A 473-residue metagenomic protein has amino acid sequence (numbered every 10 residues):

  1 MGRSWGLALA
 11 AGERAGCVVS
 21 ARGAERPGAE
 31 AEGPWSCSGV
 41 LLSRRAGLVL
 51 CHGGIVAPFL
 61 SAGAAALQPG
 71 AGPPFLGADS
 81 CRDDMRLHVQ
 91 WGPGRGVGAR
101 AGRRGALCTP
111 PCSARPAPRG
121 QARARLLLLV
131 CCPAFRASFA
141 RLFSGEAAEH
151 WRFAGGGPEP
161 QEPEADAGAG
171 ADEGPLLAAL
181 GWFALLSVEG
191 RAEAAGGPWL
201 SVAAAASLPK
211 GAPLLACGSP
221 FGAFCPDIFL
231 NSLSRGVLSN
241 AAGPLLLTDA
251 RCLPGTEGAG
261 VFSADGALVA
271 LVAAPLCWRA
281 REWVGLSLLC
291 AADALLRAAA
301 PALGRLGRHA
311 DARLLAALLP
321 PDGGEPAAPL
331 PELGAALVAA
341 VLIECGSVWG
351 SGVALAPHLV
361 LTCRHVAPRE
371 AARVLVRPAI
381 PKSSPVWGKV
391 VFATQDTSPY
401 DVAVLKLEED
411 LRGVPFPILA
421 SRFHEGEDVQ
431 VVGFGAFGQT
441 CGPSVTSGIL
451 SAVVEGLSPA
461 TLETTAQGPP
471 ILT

Functional and structural regions predicted by a protein language model:
M1-L76: Conserved, well-structured beta-alpha core segment at the onset of a catalytic domain
M1-W35, L303-S347: Protease-domain processing segments flanking chymotrypsin-fold serine proteases, especially trypsin-like
A11, G16, G33, V56 (+9 more regions): Serine endopeptidase catalytic core focused on the charge-relay Asp
E25-G53, G258, V338-P357, C363 (+1 more regions): A conserved glycine-rich beta-strand in the N-terminal activation segment of trypsin-fold
C37, V202-A203, L247, A328 (+2 more regions): A structural connector/turn signal
V40-L41, D249-V272, V353, L450 (+1 more regions): Catalytic nucleophile loop of clan PA
R44-G47, G211, V261-V269, H358 (+2 more regions): A glycine-centered beta-loop-beta connector
F262-E325, L333: C-terminal subregion of chymotrypsin/trypsin-like serine protease catalytic domains
